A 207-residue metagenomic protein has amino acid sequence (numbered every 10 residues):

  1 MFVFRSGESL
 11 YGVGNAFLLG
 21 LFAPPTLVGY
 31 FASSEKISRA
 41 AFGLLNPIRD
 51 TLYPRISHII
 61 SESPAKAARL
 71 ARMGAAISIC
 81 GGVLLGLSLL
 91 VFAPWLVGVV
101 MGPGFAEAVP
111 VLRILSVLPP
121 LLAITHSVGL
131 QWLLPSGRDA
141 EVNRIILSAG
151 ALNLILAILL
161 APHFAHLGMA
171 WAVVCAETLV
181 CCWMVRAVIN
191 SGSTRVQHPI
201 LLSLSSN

Functional and structural regions predicted by a protein language model:
M1, L18-S38, A106-P110, H166-W171: Interfacial/gating helices of multi-pass transporter permease domains
N15-A16, G29-L45, A76-I77, I114 (+1 more regions): Alpha-helical transmembrane segments of polytopic membrane transporters and translocases
V28, G98, G150-C182: Membrane-interface helix-loop junctions in multi-pass transport and translocation proteins
S34, S38-E62, G129-P135: Helix-loop junctions and terminal segments of transmembrane helices in multi-pass membrane transport/translocation
R39-G43, G86, A123-H126, G150-A157 (+1 more regions): Hydrophobic transmembrane alpha-helices of multi-pass small-molecule transporters
P64-C80, L87-F92, V109-L112: Interfacial transmembrane-helix starts/ends
L90-L121: Interfacial segments at transmembrane-helix termini and the short loops linking adjacent helices
P119-I145: Membrane-interface junctions at transmembrane-helix termini in multi-pass inner-membrane proteins
